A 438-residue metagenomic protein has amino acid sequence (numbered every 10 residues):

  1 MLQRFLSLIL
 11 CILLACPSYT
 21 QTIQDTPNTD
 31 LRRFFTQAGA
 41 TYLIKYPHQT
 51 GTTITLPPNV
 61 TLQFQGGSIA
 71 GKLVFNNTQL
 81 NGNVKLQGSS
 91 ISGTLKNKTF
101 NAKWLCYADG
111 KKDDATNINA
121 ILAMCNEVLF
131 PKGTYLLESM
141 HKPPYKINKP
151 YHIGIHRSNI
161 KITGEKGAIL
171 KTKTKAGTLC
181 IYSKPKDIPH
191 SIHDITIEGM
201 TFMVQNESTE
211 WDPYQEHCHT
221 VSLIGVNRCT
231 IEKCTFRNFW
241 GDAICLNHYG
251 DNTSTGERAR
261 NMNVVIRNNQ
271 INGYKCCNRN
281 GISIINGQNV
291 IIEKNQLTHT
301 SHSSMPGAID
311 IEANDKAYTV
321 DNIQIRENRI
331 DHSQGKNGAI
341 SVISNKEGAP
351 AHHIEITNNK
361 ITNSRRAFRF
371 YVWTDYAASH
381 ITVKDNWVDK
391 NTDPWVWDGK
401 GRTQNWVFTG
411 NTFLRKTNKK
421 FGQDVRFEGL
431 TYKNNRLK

Functional and structural regions predicted by a protein language model:
M1-T22: Bacterial Sec-dependent N-terminal signal peptides
Q21-K45, K103-P131, L137: Acidic Gly/Asp/Thr-rich repetitive segments characteristic of extracellular carbohydrate-active and adhesion proteins
Q37-G39, P57-N59, F75, C125 (+26 more regions): Parallel beta-helix/beta-solenoid
Q49-T61, I69-Q87, I118-C125, L136-T163 (+4 more regions): Extracellular beta-strand-rich solenoid/capping regions of secreted or surface-exposed proteins that bind or remodel
I69-S92, T403-K438: Leucine-rich solenoid repeat scaffolds
A70-V74, S139-M140, K171-G177, N206-D212 (+11 more regions): Short glycine/acidic-rich loop motifs that flank beta-strands on beta-rich extracellular proteins
T94-L105: Short domain-boundary/entry signatures in modular proteins, especially in secreted/extracellular architectures
